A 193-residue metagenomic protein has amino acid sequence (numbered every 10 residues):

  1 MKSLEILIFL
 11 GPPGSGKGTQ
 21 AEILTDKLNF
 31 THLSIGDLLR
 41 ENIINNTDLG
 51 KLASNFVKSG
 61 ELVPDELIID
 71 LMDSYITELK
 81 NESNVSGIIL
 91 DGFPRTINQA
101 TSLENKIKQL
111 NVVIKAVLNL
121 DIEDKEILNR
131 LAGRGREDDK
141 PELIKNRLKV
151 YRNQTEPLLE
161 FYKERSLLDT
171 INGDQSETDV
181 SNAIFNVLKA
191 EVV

Functional and structural regions predicted by a protein language model:
M1-V193: Glycine-rich phosphate-binding loop of ATP-dependent small-molecule kinases
